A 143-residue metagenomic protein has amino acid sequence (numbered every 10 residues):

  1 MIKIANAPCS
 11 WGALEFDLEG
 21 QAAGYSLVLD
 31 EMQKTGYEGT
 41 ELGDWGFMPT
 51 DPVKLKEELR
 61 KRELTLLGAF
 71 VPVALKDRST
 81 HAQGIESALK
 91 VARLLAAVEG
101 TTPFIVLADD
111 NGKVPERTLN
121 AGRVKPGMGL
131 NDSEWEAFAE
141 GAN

Functional and structural regions predicted by a protein language model:
M1-G100, G127-N143: N-terminal pre-domain/capping segments
L95-G127: Active-site groove signature of glycoside hydrolases
